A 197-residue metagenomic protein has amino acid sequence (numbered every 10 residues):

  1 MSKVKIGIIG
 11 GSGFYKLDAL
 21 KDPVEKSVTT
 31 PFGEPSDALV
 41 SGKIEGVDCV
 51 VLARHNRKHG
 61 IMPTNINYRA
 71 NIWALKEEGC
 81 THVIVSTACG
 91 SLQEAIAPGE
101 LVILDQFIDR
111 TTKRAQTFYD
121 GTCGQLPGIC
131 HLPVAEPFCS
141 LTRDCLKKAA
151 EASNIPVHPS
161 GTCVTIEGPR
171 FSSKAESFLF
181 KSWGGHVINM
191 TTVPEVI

Functional and structural regions predicted by a protein language model:
M1-V134: Metabolite-binding pocket within alpha/beta catalytic cores that recognizes anionic/polar moieties
I9, T81-V85, G161, V187-E195: Glycine-rich anion-binding loop/nest that anchors nucleotide
H59-T64, V164-E167, G184-G185: Short, flexible loop segments at the rims of nucleotide/cofactor-binding pockets, characterized by
P63-A70, E78, P137, L141-C145 (+2 more regions): Conserved active-site and cofactor/substrate-binding residues in soluble primary-metabolism enzymes
G90-S91, T165, E195-V196: Positions that flank functional sites
A135-K181: Active-site rim beta-loop-alpha module in soluble metabolic enzymes
K174-I197: A C-terminal functional module that forms or caps the active site or interfaces directly with catalytic machinery
